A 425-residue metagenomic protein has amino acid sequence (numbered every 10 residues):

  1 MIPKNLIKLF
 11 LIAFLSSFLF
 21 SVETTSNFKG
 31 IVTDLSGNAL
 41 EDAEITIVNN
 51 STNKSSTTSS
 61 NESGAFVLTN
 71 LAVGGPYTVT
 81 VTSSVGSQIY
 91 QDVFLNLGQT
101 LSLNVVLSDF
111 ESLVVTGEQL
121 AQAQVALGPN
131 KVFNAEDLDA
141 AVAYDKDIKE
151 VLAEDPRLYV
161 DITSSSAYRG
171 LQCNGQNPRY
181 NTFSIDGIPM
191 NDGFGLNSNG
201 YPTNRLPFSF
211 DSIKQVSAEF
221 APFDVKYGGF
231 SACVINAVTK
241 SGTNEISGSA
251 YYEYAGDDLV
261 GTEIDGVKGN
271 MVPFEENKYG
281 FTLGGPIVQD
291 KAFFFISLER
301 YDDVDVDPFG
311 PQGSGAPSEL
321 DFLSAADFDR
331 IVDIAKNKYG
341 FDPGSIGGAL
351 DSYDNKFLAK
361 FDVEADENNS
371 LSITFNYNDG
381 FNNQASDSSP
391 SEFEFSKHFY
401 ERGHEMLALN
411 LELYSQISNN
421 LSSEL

Functional and structural regions predicted by a protein language model:
V22, S164-S165, Y227-G229, M271-E276 (+3 more regions): Short sequence motifs at beta-strands and strand-loop junctions characteristic of Gram-negative outer-membrane
V22-T116: Periplasm-facing N-terminal accessory domains of Gram-negative outer-membrane beta-barrel systems
V85-S87, Q91-S102, V114-S241, V267 (+2 more regions): Periplasmic N-terminal accessory/gating domains of Gram-negative outer-membrane beta-barrel systems
E111, R179-N181, S212, G242-I246 (+5 more regions): Outer-envelope beta-barrel architecture signal
V115, G248-Y252, L283, I296 (+3 more regions): Membrane-embedded beta-strand positions of outer-membrane beta-barrel proteins
C173, A237, F281-G285, A359-V363 (+1 more regions): Residues on the lipid-exposed face of transmembrane beta-strands in outer-membrane beta-barrel proteins
L196-S198, F210-F220, V225-N236, K240-D329 (+1 more regions): Outer-membrane beta-barrel translocator/receptor signature
Y301-L425: Outer-membrane beta-barrel domain signature, strongest for Gram-negative TonB-dependent receptors and also present
